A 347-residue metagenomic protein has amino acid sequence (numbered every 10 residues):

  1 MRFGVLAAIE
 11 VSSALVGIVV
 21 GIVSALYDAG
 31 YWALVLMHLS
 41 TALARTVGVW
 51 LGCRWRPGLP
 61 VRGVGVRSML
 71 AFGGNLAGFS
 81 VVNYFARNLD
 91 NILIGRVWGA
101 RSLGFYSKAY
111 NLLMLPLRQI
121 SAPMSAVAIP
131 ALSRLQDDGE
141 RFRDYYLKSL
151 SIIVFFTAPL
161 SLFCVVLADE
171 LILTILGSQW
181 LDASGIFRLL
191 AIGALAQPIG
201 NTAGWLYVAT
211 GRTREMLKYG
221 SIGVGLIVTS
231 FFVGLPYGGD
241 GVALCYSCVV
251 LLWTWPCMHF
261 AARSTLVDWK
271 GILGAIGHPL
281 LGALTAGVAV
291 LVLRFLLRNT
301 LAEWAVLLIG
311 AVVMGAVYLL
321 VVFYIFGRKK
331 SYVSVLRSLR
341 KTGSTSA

Functional and structural regions predicted by a protein language model:
G4, Y31, V47-I92, S102 (+3 more regions): Interhelical loop/hinge segments that connect adjacent transmembrane helices in multipass membrane
I9-G21, L34-L51, F79, N83 (+5 more regions): Short runs within selected transmembrane alpha-helices of multi-pass transporters and secretion channels
V19, V23, Y27, Y146-P198 (+2 more regions): Alpha-helical transmembrane segments of multi-pass membrane transport and lipid-handling proteins
A25, Y84-L115, P130-R134, C164-Q179 (+1 more regions): Helix-terminus/linker motif at the lipid-water interface of multi-pass membrane proteins
Y31, R67-F79, I94-M114, R143-Y145 (+2 more regions): Interfacial/gating helices of multi-pass transporter permease domains
N75, D90-I92, S102-S121, K148-F155 (+3 more regions): Alpha-helical transmembrane segments of polytopic membrane transporters and translocases
A109, L113-T157, G204-A209: Helix-loop junctions and terminal segments of transmembrane helices in multi-pass membrane transport/translocation
H259-W269, V290-A347: Membrane-proximal transmembrane or re-entrant/amphipathic helices at the cytosolic face
